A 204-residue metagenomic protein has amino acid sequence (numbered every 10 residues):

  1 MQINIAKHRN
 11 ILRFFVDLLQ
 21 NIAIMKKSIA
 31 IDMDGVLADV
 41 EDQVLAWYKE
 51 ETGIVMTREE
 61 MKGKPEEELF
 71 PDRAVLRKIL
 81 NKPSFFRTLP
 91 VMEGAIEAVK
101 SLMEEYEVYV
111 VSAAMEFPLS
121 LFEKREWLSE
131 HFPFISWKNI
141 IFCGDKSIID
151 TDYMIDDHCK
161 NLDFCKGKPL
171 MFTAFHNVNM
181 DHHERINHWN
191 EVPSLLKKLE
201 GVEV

Functional and structural regions predicted by a protein language model:
I3-I5, R9-I31: Non-catalytic pre-domain segments flanking phosphatase-related domains
M25-V75: Active-site neighborhood of HAD-like aspartate-dependent phosphohydrolases
N81-V111, F117-F122: Short, acidic loop-to-helix structural element flanking the phosphoryl-transfer center in phosphate-processing enzymes
E107-Y109, Y153, L170: A structural signal for isolated positions on well-ordered beta-strands in alpha/beta enzyme cores
V111-F164: Substrate-recognition "cap/lid" segment bordering the active-site pocket of phosphatases
I155-N190: Acidic, Mg2+-coordinating phosphoryl-transfer loop and its flanking beta/alpha structural elements, shared across
V192-V202: Short amphipathic alpha-helix with an adjacent loop that forms part of the alpha/beta core around
